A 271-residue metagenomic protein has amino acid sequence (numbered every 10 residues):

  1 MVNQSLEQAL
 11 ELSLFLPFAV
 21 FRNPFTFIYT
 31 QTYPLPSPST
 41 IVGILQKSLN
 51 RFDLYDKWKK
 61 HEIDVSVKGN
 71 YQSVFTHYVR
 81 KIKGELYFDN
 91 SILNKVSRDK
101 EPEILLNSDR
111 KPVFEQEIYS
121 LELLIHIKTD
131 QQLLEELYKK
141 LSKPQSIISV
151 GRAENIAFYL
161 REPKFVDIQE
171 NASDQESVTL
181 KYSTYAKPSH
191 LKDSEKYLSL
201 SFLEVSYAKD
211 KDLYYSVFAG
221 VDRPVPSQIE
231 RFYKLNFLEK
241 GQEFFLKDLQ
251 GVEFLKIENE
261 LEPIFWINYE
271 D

Functional and structural regions predicted by a protein language model:
V2-D56: N-terminal ordered "arm"
E7-A9, E62-D64, S120-L124: Extracellular structured ligand-interaction cores
L12-L14, V67, I125-I127: Preference for bulky hydrophobic residues occupying beta-strand positions in well-ordered beta-sheet regions
F27-Q31, P38, F52, W58 (+4 more regions): General N-terminal targeting signals
G43-K47, V65, R80: N-terminal, well-ordered alpha-helical segments
F52, W58-N70: Active-site helix-to-loop segments that bind/position phosphate- or nucleotide-bearing substrates and donors across
N70-D271: Internal, well-folded beta-alpha domain core
